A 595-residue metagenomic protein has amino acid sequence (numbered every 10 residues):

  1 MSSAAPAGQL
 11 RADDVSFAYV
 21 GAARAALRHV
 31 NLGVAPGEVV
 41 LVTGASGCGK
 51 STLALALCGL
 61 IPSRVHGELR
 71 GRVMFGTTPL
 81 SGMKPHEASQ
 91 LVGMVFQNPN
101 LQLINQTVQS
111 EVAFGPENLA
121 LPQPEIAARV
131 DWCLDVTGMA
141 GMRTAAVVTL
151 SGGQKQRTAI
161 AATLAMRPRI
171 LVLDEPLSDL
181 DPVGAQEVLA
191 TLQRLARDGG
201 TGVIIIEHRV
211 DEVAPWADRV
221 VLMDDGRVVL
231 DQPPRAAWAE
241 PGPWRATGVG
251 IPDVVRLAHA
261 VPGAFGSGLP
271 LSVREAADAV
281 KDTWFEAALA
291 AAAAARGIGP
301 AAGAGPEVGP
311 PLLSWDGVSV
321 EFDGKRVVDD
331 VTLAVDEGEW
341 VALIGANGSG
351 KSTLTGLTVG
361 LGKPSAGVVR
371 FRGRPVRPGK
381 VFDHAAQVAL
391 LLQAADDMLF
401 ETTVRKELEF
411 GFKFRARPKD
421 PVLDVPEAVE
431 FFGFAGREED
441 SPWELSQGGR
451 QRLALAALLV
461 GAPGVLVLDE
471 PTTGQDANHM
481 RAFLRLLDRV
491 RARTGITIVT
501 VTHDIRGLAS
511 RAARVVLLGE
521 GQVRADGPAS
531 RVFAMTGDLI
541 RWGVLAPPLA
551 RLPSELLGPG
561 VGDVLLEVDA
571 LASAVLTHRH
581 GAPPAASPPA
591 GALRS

Functional and structural regions predicted by a protein language model:
C58, V359: Helix-to-loop junction immediately C-terminal to a conserved catalytic motif
H66-T78, G367-P375, H384-A385: Conserved ABC transporter NBD signature motif
P124-M142, D420-R437: Conserved ABC ATPase "signature" region
A146-L150, Q154, S441-L445: Conserved ABC ATPase signature
R167, A462: Conserved catalytic motifs of ABC-family nucleotide-binding domains
L171-D174, L466-D469: Catalytic Walker B motif of ABC-type/P-loop ATPase nucleotide-binding domains
R227-V254, Q522-L549: Conserved beta-strand-loop-alpha-helix hinge in the C-terminal portion of ABC ATPase nucleotide-binding domains
